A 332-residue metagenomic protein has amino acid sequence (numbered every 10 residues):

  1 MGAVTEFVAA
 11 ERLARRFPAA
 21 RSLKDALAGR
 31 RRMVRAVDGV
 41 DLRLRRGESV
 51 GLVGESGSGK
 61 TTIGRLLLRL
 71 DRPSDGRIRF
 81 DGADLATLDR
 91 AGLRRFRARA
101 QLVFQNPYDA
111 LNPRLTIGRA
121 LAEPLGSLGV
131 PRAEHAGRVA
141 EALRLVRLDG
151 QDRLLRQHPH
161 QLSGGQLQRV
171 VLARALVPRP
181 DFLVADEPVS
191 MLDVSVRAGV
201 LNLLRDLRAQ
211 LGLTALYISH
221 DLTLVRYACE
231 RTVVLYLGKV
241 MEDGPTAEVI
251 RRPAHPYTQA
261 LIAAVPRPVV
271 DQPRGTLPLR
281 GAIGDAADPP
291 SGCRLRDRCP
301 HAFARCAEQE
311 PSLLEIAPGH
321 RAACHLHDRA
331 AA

Functional and structural regions predicted by a protein language model:
E6, A19-A28, M33, D152-R153 (+1 more regions): Short catalytic/signature loops enriched in Gly
L68: Helix-to-loop junction immediately C-terminal to a conserved catalytic motif
G76-D84: Conserved ABC transporter NBD signature motif
D84, E134-R153, I262-A263: Conserved ABC ATPase "signature" region
Q157-L162, Q166: Conserved ABC ATPase signature
V177-D181: A short, proline-enriched helix->beta-strand linker immediately N-terminal to the Walker B motif in ABC-type P-loop
P188, L192, V196-R274: P-loop NTP-binding/switch modules centered on Walker-like glycine-rich loops
